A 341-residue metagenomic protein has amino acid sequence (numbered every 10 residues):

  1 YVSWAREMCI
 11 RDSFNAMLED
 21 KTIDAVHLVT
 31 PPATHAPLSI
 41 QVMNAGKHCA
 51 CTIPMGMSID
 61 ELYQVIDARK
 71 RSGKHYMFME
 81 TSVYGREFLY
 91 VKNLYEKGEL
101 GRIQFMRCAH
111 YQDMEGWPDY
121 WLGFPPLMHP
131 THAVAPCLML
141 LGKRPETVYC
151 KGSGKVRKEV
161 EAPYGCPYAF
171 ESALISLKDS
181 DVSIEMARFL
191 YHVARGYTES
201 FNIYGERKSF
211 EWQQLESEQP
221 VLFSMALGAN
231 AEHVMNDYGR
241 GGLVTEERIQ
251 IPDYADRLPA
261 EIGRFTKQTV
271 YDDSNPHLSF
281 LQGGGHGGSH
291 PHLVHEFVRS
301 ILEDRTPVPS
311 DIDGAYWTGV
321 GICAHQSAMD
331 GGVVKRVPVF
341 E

Functional and structural regions predicted by a protein language model:
Y1-I10: Single conserved hydrophobic/aromatic residue that forms the stacking wall/gate of nucleotide- or nucleobase-binding
R11-A68: Beta-loop-alpha module in the N-terminal Rossmann-like domain of NAD(P)-dependent dehydrogenases, especially those
L28, C49-T52, Y76-E80, E185-A187: Short catalytic-loop micro-motif centered on adjacent basic/acidic residues
A33, G56-D119, G123-P126: A contiguous active-site-proximal alpha/beta segment in oxidoreductase catalytic domains
A45-K47, R71-K74, D179-V182: A short helix->loop->beta-strand "cap" motif at the edges of active sites that frequently abuts
G46, G73, G98, D304 (+1 more regions): Glycine-centered short loops/turns at secondary-structure junctions
K74, G101, Q326-E341: C-terminal capping/lid region of NAD(P)-dependent oxidoreductase domains
M128-Q250, L281-G283, H290-P307, G321-A324 (+1 more regions): Contiguous beta-strand/loop segments that form the cofactor/metal-binding neighborhood of enzyme cores
